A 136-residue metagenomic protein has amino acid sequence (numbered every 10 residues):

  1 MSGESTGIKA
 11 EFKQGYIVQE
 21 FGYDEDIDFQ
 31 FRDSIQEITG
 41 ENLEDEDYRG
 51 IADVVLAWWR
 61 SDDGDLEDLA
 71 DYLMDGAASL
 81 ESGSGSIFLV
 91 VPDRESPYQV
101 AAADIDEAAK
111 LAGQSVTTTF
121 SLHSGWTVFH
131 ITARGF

Functional and structural regions predicted by a protein language model:
E4-Q36: Short, charged N-terminal beta->alpha structural module
T39-A52: Short acidic low-complexity segments
D62-Y72: Active-site-adjacent loop/helix micro-motif of nuclease/hydrolase catalytic cores
A70-G83: A short glycine-rich, Lys/Arg-flanked "PGG" loop and its adjoining helix->strand segment in the class I
E81-D93: Conserved beta-strand signature within the Rossmann-like core of class I S-adenosyl-L-methionine
V91-S96, L122-S124: Short beta-alpha junction loops
E95-K110: Conserved class I S-adenosyl-L-methionine
A112-F136: Class I S-adenosyl-L-methionine
